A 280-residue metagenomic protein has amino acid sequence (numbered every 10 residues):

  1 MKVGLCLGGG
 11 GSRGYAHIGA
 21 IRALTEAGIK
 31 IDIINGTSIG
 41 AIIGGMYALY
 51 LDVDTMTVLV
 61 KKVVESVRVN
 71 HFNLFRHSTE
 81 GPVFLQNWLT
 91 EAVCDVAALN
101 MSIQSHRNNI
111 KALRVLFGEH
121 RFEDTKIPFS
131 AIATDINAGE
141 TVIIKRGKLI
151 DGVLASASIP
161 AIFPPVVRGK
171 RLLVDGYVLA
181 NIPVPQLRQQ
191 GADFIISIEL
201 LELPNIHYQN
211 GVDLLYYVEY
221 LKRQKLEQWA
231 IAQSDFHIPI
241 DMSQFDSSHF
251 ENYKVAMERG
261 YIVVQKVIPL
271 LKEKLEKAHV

Functional and structural regions predicted by a protein language model:
M1-T37, G45-V280: Patatin-like phospholipase
